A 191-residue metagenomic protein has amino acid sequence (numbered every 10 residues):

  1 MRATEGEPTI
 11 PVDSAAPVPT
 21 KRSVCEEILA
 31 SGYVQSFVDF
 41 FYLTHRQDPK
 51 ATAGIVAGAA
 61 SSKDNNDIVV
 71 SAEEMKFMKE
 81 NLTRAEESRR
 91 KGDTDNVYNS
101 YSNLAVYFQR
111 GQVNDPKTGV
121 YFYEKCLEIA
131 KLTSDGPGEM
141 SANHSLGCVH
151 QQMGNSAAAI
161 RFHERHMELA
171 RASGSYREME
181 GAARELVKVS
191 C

Functional and structural regions predicted by a protein language model:
M1-C191: Intrinsically disordered, low-complexity regions
